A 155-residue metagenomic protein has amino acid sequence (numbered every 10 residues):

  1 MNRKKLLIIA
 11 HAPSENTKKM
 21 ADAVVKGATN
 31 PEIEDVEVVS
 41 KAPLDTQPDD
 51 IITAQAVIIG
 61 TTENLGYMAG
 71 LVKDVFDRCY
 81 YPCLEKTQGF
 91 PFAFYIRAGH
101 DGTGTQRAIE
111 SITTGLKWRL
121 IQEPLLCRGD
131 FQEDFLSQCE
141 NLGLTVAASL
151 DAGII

Functional and structural regions predicted by a protein language model:
N2-P31: N-terminal beta1-alpha1 ligand-phosphate binding loop
I9, K41-P43, E123: Conserved beta-strand termini and adjacent loop/short-helix elements that scaffold enzyme active sites in alpha/beta
A12-E15, L65, I96-D101, L126-Q132: Short histidine/acidic/glycine/proline-rich micro-motifs that form metal- and phosphate-coordinating active-site loops
M20-A21, L71, G104-T105, F135-Q138: Residues at alpha-helix caps and immediate loop-helix transition turns in enzyme cores, especially N- and C-cap
A28-D35, L84-K86: Short helix-capping segments at alpha-helix termini
T29-P31, Q47, R119-I155: Glycine-rich phosphate/pyrophosphate-binding loop and the adjoining helix
E34-D45: A short beta-strand-loop structural module common to alpha/beta enzyme folds
P43-L120: Helix-loop-strand module that forms the ligand-binding subsite of alpha/beta enzymes
